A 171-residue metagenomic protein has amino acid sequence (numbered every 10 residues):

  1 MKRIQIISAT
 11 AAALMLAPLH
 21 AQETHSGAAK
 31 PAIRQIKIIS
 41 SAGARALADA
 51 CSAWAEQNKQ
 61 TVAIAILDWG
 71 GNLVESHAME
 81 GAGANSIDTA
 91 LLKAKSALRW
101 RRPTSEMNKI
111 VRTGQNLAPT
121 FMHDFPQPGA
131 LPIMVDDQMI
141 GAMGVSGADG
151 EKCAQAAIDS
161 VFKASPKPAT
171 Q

Functional and structural regions predicted by a protein language model:
M1-S8: Bacterial N-terminal signal peptides that target proteins for export
S8-P18: Bacterial N-terminal signal peptides
Q22-Q171: Flexible, solvent-exposed loop/hinge segments and secondary-structure transition points
